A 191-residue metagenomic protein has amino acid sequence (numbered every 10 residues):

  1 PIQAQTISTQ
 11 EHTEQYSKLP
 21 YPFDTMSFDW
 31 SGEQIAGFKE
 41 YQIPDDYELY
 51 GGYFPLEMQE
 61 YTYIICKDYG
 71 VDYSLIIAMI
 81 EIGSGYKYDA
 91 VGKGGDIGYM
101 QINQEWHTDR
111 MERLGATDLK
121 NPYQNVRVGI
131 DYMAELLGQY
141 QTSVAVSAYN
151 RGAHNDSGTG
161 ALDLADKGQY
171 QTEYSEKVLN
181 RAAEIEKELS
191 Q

Functional and structural regions predicted by a protein language model:
P1-Q34, E40, K67-Y69, E105-Q191: Non-catalytic cell-wall polysaccharide-engagement segments
Q42-G51: Active-site flanking loop/helix segments enriched in acidic
T62, E81-T108, V128, Y132 (+1 more regions): Cell-wall polysaccharide-cleaving catalytic domain and substrate-binding groove, primarily in peptidoglycan/chitin
I76-I80, Y149: Short alpha-helical scaffolding segments that buttress acidic/His motifs in well-ordered protein cores
